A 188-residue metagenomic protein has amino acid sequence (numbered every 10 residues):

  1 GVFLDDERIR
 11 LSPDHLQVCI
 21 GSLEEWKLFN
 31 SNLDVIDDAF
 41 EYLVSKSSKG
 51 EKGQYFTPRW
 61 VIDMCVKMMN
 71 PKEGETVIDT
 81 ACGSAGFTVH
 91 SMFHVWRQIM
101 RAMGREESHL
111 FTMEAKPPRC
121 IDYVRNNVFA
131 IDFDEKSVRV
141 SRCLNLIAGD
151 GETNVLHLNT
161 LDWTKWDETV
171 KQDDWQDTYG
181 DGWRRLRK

Functional and structural regions predicted by a protein language model:
G1-K46: Long recognition/docking surfaces used for binding and targeting
V2-L4, F56, W183-R185: Polar low-complexity intrinsically disordered regions enriched in Ser/Thr and small residues
K49: RNA-binding accessory domains that recognize and position tRNA/RNA substrates
Q54-W175: Conserved S-adenosyl-L-methionine
Q176, R184-K188: Short, intrinsically disordered, charge-balanced linker/junction segments flanking boundaries in proteins
